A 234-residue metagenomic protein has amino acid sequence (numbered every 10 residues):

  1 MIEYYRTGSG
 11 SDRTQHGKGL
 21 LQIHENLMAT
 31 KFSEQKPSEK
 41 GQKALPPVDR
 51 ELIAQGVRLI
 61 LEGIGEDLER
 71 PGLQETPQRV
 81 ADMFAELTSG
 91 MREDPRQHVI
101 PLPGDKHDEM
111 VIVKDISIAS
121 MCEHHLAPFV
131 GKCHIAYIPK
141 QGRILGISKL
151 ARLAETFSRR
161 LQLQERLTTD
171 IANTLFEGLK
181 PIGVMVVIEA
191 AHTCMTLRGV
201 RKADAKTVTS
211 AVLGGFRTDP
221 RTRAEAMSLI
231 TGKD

Functional and structural regions predicted by a protein language model:
M1-Y5, L20: Extended hydrophobic/Leu-rich segments
G8-S9: Intrinsic, low-complexity polybasic segments
D12-R13, A224: Amphipathic alpha-helical interaction segments
H16: Cationic, low-complexity basic patches in intrinsically disordered or flexible, solvent-exposed regions
L20-D234: A domain-level signal for the structural core that forms small-molecule/cofactor-binding pockets and catalytic centers
